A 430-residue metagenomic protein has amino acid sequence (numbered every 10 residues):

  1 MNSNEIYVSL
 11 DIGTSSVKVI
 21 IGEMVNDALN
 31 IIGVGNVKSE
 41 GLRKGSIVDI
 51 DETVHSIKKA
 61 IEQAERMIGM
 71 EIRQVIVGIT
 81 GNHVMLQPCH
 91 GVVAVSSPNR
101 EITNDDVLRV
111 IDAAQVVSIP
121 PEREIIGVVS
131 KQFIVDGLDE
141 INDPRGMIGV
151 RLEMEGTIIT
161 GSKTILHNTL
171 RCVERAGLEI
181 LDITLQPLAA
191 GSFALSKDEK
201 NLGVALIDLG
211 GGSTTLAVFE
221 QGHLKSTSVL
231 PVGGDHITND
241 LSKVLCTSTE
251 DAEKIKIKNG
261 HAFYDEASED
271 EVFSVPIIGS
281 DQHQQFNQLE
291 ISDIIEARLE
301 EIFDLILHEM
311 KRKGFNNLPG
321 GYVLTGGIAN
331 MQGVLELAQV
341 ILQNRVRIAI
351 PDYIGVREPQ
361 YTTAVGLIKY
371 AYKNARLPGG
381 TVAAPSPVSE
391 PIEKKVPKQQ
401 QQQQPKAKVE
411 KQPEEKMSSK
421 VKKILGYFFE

Functional and structural regions predicted by a protein language model:
M1-S16, I20-V75, I79-V204, S248-E250 (+3 more regions): Nucleotide/phosphate-binding catalytic cleft detector across ATP-hydrolyzing and phosphate-transferring enzymes
S9-L10, V19, V77, V173 (+5 more regions): Residue-level signature of catalytic and energy-coupling elements of molecular machines, predominantly ATP/GTP-dependent
L10-S16, I79-T80, D198, L206-S213 (+3 more regions): A short acidic Gly-Thr/Ser loop motif
T80, G161, F263, L318-L337: Glycine-rich phosphate-binding loops at beta-strand->alpha-helix junctions
R151-E153, E220-H223, K313-G321: Short, surface-exposed connector motifs at secondary-structure boundaries
P231-S248: A conserved active-site cap/scaffold subdomain adjacent to cofactor or substrate pockets
H308-G320, M331-V346: ATP-binding/phosphotransfer module of carbohydrate and carboxylate kinases, centering on a glycine-rich
R347, P351-P391: Glycine-rich phosphate-binding/hydrolytic loop that grips phosphoryl groups
